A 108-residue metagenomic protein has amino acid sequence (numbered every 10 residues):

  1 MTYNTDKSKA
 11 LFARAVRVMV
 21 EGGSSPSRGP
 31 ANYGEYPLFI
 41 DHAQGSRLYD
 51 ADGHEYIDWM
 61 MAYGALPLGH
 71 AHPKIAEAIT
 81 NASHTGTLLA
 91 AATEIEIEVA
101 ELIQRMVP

Functional and structural regions predicted by a protein language model:
M1-T2, A82: N-terminal alpha-helical segment of soluble enzymes
T2-H42, L102: Active-site-adjacent loop/helix segments that line or gate small-molecule/cofactor pockets in enzymes
M19-V20, D50-A51, K74-I75: Short, flexible segments with low predicted structural confidence
N32, G45, G64-L66: Short active-site-proximal "capping" loops at secondary-structure junctions
L38-D58: Active-site and channel-lining beta-strand-loop segments that bind or position nucleotide-derived/phosphorylated
E55-P108: Glycine-rich loop-to-alpha-helix module at the N-terminal edge of alpha/beta enzyme cores
